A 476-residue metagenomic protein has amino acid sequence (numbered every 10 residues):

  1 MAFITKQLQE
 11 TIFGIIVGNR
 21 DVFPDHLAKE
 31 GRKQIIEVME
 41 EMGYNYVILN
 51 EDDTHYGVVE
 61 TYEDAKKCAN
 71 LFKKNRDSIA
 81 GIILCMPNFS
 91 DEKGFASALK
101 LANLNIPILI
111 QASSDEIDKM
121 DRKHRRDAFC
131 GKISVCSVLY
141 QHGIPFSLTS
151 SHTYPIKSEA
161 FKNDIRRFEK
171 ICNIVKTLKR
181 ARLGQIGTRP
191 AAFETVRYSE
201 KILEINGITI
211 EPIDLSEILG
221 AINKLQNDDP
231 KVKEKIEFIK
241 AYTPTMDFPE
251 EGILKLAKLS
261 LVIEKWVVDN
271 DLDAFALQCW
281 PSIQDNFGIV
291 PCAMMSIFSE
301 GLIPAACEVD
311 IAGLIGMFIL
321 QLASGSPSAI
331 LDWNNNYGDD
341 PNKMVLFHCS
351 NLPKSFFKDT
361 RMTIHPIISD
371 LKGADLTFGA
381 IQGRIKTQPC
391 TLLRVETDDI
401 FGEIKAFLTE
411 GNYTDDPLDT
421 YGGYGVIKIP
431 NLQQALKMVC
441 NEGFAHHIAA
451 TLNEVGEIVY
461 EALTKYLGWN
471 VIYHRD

Functional and structural regions predicted by a protein language model:
A2-M42: N-terminal basic/disordered segments at the start of proteins
F3, L8-G14, Y46, E116-E234 (+1 more regions): Cap/lid and interdomain-hinge subdomains that line or gate substrate/regulatory clefts in soluble alpha/beta enzymes
K33, G373-D476: Extended hydrophobic packing segments that form well-structured cores
G57-D77, K255-V262: Glycine-rich, highly charged phosphate/nucleotide-binding loops
S78-N88, L109-Q111, L272-Q278: Periplasmic-binding protein-like
A96-R125, I133-V138, S296-V309: Short, acidic/small-residue loops that bind anionic groups at enzyme active sites
E234-E237, A241-A323: Long, internal scaffold/assembly segments composed of regular secondary structure
L302-D416: C-terminal catalytic subdomain
